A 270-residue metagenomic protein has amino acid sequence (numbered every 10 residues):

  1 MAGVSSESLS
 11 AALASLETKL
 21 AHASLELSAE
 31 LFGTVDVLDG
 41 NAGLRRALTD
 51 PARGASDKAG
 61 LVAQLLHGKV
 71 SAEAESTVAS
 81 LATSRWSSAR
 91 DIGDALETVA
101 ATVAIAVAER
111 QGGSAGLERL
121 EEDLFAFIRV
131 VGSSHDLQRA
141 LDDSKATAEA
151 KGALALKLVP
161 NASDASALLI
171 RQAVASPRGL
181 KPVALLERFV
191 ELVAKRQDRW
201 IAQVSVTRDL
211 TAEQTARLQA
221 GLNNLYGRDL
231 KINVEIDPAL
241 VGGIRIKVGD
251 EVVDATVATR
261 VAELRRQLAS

Functional and structural regions predicted by a protein language model:
M1-R245, E251, A255-S270: Elongated, mostly alpha-helical coiled-coil "stalk/stator" tethers of large membrane protein machines
